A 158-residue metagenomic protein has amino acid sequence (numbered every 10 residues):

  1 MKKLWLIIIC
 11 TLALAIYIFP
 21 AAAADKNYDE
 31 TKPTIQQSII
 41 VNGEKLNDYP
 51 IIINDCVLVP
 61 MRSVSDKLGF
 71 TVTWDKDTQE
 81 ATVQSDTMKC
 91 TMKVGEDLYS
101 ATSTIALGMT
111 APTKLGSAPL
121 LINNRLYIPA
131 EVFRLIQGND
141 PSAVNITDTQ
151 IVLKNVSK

Functional and structural regions predicted by a protein language model:
L4-I8, Y17-K158: Primary recognition of N-terminal secretory signal peptides and signal-anchoring hydrophobic helices
T11-L12: Repetitive helical segments and hydrophobic/amphipathic motifs
